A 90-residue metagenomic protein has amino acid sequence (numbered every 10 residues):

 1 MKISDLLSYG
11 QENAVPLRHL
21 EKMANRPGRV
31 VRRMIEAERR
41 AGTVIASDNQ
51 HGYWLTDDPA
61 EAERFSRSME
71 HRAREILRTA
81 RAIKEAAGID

Functional and structural regions predicted by a protein language model:
M1-D5: Short alpha-helical segments that sit at the start of domains
L7-N13: Short helix-capping/hinge SLiMs at alpha-helix to coil transitions
N13-A14, G28: Residue at a beta-strand N-cap/secondary-structure junction
P16-M23: A short acidic, leucine-rich amphipathic alpha-helix
N25-A37: Short amphipathic alpha-helical interaction segments
R39-Q50: A short, conserved structural fragment
Q50-D57: Minor-groove-contacting beta-hairpin "wing" of winged helix-turn-helix DNA-binding domains
R64-D90: Long, low-complexity, charge-rich intrinsically disordered regions
